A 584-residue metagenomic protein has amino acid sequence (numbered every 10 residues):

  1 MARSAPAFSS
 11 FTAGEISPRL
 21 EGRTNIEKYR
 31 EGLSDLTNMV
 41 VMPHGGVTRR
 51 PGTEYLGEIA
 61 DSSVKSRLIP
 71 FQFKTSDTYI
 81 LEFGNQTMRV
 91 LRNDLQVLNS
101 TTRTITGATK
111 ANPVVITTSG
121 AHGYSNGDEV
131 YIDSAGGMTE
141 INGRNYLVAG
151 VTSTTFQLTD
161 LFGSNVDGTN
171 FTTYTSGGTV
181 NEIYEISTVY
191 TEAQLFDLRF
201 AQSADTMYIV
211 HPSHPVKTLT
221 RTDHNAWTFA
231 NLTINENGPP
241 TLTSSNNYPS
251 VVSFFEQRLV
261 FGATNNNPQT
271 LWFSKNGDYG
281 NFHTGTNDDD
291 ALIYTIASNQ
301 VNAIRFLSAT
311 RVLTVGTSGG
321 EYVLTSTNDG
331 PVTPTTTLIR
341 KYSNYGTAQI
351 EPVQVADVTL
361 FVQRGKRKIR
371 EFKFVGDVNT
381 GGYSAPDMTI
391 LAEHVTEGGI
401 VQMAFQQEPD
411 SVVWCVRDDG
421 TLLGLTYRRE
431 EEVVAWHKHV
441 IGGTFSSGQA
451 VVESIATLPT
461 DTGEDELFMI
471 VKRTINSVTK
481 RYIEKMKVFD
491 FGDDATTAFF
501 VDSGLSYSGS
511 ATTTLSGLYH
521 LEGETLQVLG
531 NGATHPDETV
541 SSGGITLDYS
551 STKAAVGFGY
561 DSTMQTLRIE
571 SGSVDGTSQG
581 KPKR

Functional and structural regions predicted by a protein language model:
A2-R23, E27, L95-Q202, V210-P215 (+3 more regions): Small/polar beta-strand repeat architecture
A2-T102, E185-D197, Q202, N299-I304 (+4 more regions): Beta-sheet repeat architectures centered on beta-propellers
V40, T78-N99, G262-D290, L324-P334: Beta-propeller domains
I80-N93, T154-S164, H211-T233, N266-F273 (+1 more regions): Short, surface-exposed terminal/edge motifs of secreted or surface/virion proteins that either
N85, A204, S213, H224 (+6 more regions): Surface-exposed loop/turn positions within WD40 beta-propeller blades
E182, G238-L242, N281-N299, T380-E397: Surface-exposed acidic, glycine/proline-enriched linker/cap segments that occur as 15-30-residue helix-coil
S244-S245, Q269-A297, K341-I350: Beta-sheet-rich non-transmembrane sensory/scaffold domains
D329-R367: Catalytic or ion-translocation cores adjacent to nucleophile or general acid/base/metal-coordination motifs in diverse
